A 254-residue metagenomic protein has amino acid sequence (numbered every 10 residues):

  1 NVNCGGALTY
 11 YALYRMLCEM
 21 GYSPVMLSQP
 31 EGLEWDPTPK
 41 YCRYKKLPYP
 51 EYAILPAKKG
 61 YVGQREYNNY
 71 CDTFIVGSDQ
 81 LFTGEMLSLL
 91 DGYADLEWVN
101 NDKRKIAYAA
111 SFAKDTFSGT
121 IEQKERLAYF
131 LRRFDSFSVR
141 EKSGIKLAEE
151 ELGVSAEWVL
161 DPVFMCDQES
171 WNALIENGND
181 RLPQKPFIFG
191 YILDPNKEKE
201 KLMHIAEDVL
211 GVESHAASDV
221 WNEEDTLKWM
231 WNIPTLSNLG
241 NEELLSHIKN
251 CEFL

Functional and structural regions predicted by a protein language model:
N1-C4, L8-Y129, I175-E176: Aromatic- and Gly/Pro-rich donor/ligand-binding loops that form nucleotide- or phosphate-bearing donor binding pockets
P24, K105-I106, F137, A156 (+1 more regions): Hydrophobic/aromatic residues located in beta-strands of well-ordered beta-sheets within soluble catalytic
Q64, L127, M203, N241-L244: Acidic, amphipathic alpha-helical patches
R65, F82, M86, A109-F187 (+1 more regions): A nucleotide-sugar donor-handling region in carbohydrate enzymes
C71, F134, C251: An anion/phosphate-binding loop that grips the pyrophosphate of nucleotide cofactors and donors
R104-K114, I145-A148, I192-L193, K199-G240: Catalytic donor nucleotide-activated moiety binding site of glycosyltransferases and closely related
A156-F164, Q168, N222-L254: Donor nucleotide-activated moiety binding/catalytic core segment of transferases that use nucleotide-activated donors
